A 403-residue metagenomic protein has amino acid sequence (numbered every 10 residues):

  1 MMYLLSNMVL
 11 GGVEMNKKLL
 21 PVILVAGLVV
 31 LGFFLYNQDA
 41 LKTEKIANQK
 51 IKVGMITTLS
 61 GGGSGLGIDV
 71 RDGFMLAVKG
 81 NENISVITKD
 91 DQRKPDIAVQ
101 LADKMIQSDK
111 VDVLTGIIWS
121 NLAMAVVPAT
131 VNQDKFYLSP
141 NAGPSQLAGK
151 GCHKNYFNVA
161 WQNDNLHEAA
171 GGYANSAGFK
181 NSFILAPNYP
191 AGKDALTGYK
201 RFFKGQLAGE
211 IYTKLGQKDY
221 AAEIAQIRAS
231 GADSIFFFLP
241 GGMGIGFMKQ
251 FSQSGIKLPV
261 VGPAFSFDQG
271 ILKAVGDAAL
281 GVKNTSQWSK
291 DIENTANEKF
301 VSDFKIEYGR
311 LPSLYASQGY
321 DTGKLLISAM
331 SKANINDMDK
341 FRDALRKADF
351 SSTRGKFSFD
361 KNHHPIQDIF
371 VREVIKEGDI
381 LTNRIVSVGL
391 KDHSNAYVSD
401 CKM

Functional and structural regions predicted by a protein language model:
M1-K52, I106, D400-M403: Short, low-complexity disordered leader/linker segments with a strong preference for bacterial N-terminal type II
L41-M55, E82-I84, N175-K180: Immediate post-signal peptide segment of exported/extracytoplasmic ligand-binding proteins
I46, G54-G73, K89-P95, I118-N121 (+3 more regions): Extracytoplasmic "Venus flytrap"
K50, G65-D72, G80-L147, T213-Y220 (+1 more regions): Beta-alpha junction/loop-to-helix N-cap segments that form part of ligand/metal-binding clefts
M55, M105-I118, L138-P140, F183-A186 (+4 more regions): Periplasmic-binding protein-like
Q100, S145-Q146, K154-G255, K290-K299: Extracellular/periplasmic Venus flytrap/periplasmic-binding protein
M248-Y320, S331-N336, S387-M403: Extracellular/periplasmic periplasmic-binding protein-like sensory domains
I306-A316, I327-N383: Segments of small-molecule ligand-sensing domains
